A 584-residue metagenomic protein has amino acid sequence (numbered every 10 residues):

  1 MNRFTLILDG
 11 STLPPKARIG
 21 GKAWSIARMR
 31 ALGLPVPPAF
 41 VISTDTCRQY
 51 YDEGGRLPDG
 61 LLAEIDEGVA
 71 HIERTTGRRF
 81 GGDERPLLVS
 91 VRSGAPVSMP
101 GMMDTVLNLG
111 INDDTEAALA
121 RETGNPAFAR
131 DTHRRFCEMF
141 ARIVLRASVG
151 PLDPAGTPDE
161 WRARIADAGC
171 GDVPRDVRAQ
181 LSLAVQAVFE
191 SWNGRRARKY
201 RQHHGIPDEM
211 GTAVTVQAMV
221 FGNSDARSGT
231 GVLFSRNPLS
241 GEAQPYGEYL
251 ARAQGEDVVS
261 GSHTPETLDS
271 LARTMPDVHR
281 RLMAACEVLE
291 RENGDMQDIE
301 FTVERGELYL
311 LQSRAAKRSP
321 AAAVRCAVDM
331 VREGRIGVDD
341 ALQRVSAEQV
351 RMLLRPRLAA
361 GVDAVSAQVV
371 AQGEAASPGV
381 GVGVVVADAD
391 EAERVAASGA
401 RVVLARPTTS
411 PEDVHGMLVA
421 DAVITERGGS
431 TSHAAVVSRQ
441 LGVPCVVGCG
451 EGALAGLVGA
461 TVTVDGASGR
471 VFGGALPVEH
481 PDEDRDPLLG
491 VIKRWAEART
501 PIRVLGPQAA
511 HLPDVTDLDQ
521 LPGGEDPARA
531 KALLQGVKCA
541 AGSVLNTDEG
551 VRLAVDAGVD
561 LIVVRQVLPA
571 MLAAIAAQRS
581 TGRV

Functional and structural regions predicted by a protein language model:
M1-G361, S366, A400-V403, T408-H415 (+7 more regions): Nucleotide/phosphate-binding sheet-loop regions of phosphoryl- and nucleotidyl-transfer enzymes
D66, H203-I206, L342-R394, R470-A509 (+1 more regions): Long, charged amphipathic helices and adjacent flexible linkers at domain junctions
S235, E393-V395, V414, A453-L457: Short, surface-exposed secondary-structure edge patches
V324, L454-D519, V559, Q566-A570: Internal insertion modules embedded within essential enzymes
L418, C449-E451, P477-V478: HINT superfamily self-processing domains
A422-S430, C445, V458, G474 (+1 more regions): A broadly structural signal marking compact, well-ordered functional cores that mediate small-ligand/cofactor/substrate
G442-A453: Acidic, glycine-rich catalytic loops of TOPRIM or P-loop NTPase phosphate-binding modules used across DNA replication
